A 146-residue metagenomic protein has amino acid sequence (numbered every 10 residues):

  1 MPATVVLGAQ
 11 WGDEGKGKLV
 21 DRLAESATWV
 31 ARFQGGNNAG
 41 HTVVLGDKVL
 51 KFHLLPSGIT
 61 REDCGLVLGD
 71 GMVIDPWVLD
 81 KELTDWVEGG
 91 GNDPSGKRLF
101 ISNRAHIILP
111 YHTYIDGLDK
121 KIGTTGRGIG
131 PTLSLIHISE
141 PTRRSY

Functional and structural regions predicted by a protein language model:
M1-L7, Y111-T125: Short, hydrophobic/aliphatic alpha-helical segments
P2-G35: N-terminal phosphate-binding or glycine-rich loops at protein starts, especially the Walker A/P-loop of NTPases
V6-L7, V30-Q34, L99-N103, T124-I129: General beta-strand structural signal in soluble alpha/beta enzymes
L7-L19, I122-H137: Conserved phosphate/anionic-ligand binding catalytic regions in large, soluble enzymes, centered on
G17-A24, P76-T84, S134: Predominant activation on well-ordered alpha-helical scaffold segments within soluble catalytic domains
R32-T42, R143: Short, conserved aromatic-histidine micro-motifs
G40-G117: Glycine-rich, N-terminal phosphate-binding loop and its surrounding beta-alpha-beta segment
I136, R144-Y146: Single conserved hydrophobic/aromatic residue that forms the stacking wall/gate of nucleotide- or nucleobase-binding
